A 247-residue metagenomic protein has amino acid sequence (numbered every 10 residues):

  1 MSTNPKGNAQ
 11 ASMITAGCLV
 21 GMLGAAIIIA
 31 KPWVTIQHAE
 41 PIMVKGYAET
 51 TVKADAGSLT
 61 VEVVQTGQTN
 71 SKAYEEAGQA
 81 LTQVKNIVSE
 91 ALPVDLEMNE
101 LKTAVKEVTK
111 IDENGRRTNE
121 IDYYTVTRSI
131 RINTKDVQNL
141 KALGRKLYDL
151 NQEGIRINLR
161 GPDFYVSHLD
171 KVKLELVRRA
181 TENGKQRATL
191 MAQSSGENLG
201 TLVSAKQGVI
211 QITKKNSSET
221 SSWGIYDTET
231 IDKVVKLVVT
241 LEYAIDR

Functional and structural regions predicted by a protein language model:
S2-R247: Short, charge-dense linear interaction motifs
